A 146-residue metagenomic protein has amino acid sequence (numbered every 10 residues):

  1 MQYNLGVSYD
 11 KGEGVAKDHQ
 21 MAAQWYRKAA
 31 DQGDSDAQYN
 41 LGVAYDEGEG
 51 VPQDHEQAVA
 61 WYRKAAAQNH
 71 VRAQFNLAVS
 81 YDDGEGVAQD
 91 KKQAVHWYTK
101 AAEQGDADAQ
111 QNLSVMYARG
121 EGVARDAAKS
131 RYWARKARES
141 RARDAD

Functional and structural regions predicted by a protein language model:
M1, S35-A37, V71-A73, A107-A109 (+1 more regions): Helix-start (N-cap) detector for alpha-helical repeat units in TPR-like alpha-solenoids, especially tetratricopeptide
Q2-K11, N40-E47, Q74-D83, N112-R119: Hydrophobic face of amphipathic alpha-helices that form TPR/SEL1-like repeat modules and related alpha-solenoid
K11-E13, D18, D31-D34, E47-E49 (+7 more regions): Short helix-capping/linker turns of helical repeat alpha-solenoids
K28-A29, K64-A65, K100-A101, A137: Canonical positions in the second alpha-helix
A101, Q111, V115-A118, A124-A142: TPR/TPR-like (Sel1-like) alpha-helical repeat modules
